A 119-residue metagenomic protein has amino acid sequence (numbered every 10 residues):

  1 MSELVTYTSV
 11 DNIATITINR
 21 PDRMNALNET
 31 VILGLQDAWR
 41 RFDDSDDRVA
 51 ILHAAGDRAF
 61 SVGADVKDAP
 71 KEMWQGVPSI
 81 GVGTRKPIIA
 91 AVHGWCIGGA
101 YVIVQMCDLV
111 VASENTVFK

Functional and structural regions predicted by a protein language model:
M1-T6: Basic/polar N-terminal segments that are highly enriched at the extreme N-terminus, encompassing both cleavable
V10-N19, T30-K71, G83-T84, I88-A91 (+2 more regions): A structural preference for short, pocket-lining loop segments at secondary-structure junctions
M24: Active-site-facing substrate-recognition patch
K71-S79: A short acidic, glycine-rich active-site loop that binds or catalyzes chemistry on phosphate/adenosine moieties
I80-R85, C96: Solvent-exposed alpha-helices and their adjacent loops that cap or buttress functional pockets in soluble metabolic
A90, G94-A100: Gly/Ser-rich catalytic serine loop of serine hydrolases
G98-G99, T116-K119: Short glycine/proline-centered loop/turn elements that form peptide/ligand docking sites
